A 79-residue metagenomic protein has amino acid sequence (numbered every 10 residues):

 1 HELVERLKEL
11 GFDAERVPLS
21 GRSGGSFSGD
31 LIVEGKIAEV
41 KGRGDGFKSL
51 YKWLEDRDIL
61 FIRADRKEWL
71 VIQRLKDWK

Functional and structural regions predicted by a protein language model:
H1-K79: Catalytic phosphate/metal-binding cores of nucleic-acid and nucleotide-processing enzymes, i.e., regions that mediate
